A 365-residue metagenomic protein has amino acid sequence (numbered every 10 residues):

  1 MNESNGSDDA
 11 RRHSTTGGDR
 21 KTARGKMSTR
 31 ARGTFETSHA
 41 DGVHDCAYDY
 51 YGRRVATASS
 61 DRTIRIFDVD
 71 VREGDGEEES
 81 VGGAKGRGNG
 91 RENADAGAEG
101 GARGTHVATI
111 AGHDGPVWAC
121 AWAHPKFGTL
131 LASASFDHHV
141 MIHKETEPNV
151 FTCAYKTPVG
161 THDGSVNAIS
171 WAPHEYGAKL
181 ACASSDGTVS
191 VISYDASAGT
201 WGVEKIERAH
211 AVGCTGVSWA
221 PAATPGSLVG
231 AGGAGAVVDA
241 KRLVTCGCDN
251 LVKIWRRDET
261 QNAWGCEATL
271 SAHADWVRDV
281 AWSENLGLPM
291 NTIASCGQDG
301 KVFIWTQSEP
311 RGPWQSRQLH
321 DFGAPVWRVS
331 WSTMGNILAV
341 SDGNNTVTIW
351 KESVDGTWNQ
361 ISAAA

Functional and structural regions predicted by a protein language model:
N2-T22, P225-S227, A231, R278 (+3 more regions): Terminal intrinsically disordered, low-complexity extensions flanking WD-repeat/beta-propeller proteins
G17-A40, G101-H106, S316: A short helix->beta-strand "capping" segment at the edge of beta-propeller domains
R24-K26, A56-R103: Beta-propeller domains
F35-V43, I110-V117, T157-V166, E207-C214 (+4 more regions): WD40/WD-repeat beta-propeller blade N-cap
C46-G52, A121-G128, S170-G177, S218-A240 (+2 more regions): Loop/turn segments within WD40 beta-propeller blades
A58-D61, S133-D137, C182-D186, Y194 (+3 more regions): Conserved strand-to-loop turn within each blade of WD40 beta-propeller repeats
I64-V69, V140-E145, I169, V189-Y194 (+4 more regions): WD40-repeat beta-propellers
